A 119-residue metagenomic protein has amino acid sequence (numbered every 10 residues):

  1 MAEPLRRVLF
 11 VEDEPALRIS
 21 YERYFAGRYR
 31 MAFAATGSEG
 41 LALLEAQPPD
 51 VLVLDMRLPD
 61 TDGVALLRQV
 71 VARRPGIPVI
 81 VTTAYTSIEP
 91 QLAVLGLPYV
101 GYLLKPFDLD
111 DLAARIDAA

Functional and structural regions predicted by a protein language model:
E14-A32: Two-component/phosphorelay signaling modules centered on CheY-like receiver
F33, L58-T61: Residue-level signal for the "D+5" position in two-component response regulator receiver
T36-E39, D62-A65: Acidic catalytic/metal-coordinating carboxylates
E45-Q47, Q69-G76, L97: Conserved phosphotransfer cores of two-component systems
Q47-V53, L58: Active-site beta3 strand of CheY-like receiver
A65, T86-Y102: Alpha4 helix (beta4-alpha4-beta5 surface) of REC/receiver domains from two-component response regulators
E89, F107-D117: C-terminal output helix
